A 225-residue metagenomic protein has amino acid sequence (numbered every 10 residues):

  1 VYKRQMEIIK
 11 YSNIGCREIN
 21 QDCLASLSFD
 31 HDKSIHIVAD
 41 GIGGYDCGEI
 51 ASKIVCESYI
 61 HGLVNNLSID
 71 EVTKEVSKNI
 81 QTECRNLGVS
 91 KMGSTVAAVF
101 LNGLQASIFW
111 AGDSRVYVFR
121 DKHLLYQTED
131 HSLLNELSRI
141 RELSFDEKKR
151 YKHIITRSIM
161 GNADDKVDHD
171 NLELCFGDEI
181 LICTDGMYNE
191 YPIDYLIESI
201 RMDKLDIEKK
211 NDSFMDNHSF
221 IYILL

Functional and structural regions predicted by a protein language model:
V1: Active-site loops and adjacent core secondary-structure elements that bind or stabilize anionic groups
R4-L225: PP2C/PPM-type serine/threonine phosphatase catalytic domain
